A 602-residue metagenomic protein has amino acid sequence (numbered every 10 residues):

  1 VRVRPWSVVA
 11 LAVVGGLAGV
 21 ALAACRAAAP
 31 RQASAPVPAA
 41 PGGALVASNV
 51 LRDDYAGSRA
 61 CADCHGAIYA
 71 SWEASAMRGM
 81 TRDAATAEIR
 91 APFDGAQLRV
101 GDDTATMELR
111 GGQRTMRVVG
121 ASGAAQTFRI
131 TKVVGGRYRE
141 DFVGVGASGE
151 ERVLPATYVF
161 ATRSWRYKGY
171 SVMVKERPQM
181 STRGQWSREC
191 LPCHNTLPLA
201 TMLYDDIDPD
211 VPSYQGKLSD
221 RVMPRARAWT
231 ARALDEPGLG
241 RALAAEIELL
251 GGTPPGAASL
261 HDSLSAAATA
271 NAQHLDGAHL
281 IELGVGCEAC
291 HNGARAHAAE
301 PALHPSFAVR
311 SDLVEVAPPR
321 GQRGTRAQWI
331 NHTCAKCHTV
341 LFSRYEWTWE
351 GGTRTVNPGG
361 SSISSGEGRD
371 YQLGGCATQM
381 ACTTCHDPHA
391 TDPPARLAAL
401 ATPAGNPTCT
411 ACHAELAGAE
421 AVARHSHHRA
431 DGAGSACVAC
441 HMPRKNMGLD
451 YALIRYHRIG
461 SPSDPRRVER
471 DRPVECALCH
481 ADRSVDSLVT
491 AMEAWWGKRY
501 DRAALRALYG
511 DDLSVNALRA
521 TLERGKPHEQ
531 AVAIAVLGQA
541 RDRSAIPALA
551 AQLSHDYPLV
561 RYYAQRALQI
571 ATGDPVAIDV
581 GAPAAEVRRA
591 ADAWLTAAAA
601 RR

Functional and structural regions predicted by a protein language model:
P30-L45, N49, A67-G135, D141 (+5 more regions): Primarily the internal scaffold of c-type cytochrome electron-transfer domains, especially repeated/multiheme c-type
L51-D63: Local sequence-structure signature of Cys/Sec-based thiol-disulfide redox active-site neighborhoods
D512-T521, D542-S554, G573-A582: Amphipathic alpha-helical scaffolding segments comprising HEAT/armadillo-like alpha-solenoid repeats
L522-H528, L553-L559, A582-A590: Short coil turns that connect the paired helices of HEAT/ARM alpha-solenoid repeats
A533, A564-Q565: Conserved hydrophobic register position within alpha-solenoid helical repeats
L537, R541, L568-T572: Alpha-solenoid repeat junctions
A545, V576-A599: HEAT/HEAT-like alpha-solenoid repeats
